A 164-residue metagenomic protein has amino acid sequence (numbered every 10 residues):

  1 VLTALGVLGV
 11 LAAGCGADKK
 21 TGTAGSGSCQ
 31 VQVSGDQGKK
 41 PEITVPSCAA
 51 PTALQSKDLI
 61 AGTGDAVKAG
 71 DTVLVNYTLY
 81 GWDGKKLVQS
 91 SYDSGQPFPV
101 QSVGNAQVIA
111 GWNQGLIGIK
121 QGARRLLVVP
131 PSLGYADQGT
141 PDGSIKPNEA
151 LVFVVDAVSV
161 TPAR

Functional and structural regions predicted by a protein language model:
V1-R164: Cross-family detector of peptidyl-prolyl cis-trans isomerase
